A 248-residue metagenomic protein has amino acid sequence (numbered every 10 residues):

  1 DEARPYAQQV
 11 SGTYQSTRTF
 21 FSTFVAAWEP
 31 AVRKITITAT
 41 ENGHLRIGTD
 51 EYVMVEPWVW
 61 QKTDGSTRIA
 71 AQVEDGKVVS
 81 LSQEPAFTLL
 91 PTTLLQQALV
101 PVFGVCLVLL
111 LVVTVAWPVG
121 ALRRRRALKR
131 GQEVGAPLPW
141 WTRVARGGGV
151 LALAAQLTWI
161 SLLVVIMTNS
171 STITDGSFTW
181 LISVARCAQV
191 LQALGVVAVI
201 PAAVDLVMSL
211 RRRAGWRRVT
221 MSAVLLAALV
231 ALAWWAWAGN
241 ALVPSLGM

Functional and structural regions predicted by a protein language model:
D1-M248: Peripheral terminal and inter-domain segments
